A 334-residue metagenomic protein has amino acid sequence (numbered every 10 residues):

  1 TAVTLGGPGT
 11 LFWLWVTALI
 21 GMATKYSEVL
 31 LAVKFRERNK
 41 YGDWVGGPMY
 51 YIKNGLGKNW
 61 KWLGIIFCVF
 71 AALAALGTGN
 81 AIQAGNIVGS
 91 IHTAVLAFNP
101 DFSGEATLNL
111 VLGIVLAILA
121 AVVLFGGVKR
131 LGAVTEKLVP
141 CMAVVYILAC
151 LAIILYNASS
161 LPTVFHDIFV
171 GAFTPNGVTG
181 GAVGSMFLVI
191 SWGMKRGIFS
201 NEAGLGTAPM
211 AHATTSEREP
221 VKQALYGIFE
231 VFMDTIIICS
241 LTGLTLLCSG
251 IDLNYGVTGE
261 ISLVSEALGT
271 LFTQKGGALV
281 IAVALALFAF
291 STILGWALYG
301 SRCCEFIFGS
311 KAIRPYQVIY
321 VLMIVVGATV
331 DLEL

Functional and structural regions predicted by a protein language model:
T1-T10, A23-K58, D252-F272, L298-I307: Flexible loop linkers connecting adjacent transmembrane helices in multi-pass alpha-helical membrane transporters
T1-T17, A208, T215, K222-Q223 (+1 more regions): Transmembrane helix-boundary motif of multi-pass solute transporters/channels
F12-W13, K58-A74, L112-V115, V145 (+4 more regions): Select transmembrane alpha-helical segments in multipass membrane proteins
I20-G42, P48-M49, K53-G85, H92-V123 (+3 more regions): Helix-loop-helix module between adjacent transmembrane segments
E28-F35, K40, C150-D167, V178-G181 (+3 more regions): Extracellular/periplasmic helix-exit of transmembrane alpha-helices
P48, V123-P140, S160-F165, R196 (+1 more regions): Hydrophobic, small-residue-rich membrane helices and short re-entrant helix-turn-helix hairpins that build
A84-I91, T107-F169, C304-E305, L334: Membrane-interface loop-to-helix entry segments
K311-L334: A generic transmembrane alpha-helix motif of multi-pass inner-membrane proteins
